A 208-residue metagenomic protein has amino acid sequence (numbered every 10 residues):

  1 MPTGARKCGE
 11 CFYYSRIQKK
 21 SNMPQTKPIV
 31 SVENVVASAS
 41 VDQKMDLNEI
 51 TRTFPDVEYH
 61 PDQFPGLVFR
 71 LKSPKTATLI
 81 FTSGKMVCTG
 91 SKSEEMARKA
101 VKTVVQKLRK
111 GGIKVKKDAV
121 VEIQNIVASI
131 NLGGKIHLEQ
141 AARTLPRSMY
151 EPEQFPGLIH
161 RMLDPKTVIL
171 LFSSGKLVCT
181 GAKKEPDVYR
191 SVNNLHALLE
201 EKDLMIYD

Functional and structural regions predicted by a protein language model:
C8-C11, N22-V168, S174-K176, A182-D208: Intrinsically disordered, low-complexity polar/charged tails and linkers
